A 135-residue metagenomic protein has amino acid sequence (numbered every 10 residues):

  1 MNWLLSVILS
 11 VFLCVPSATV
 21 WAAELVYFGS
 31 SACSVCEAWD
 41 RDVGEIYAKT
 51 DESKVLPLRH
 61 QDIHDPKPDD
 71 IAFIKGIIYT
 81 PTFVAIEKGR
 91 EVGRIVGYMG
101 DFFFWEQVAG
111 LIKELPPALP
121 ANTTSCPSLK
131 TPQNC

Functional and structural regions predicted by a protein language model:
L5-P16: Bacterial N-terminal signal peptides
S17-A22: Sec/Tat signal peptide C-region and signal peptidase I cleavage site
E24, G29-V35, Y79: Short pre-active-site segment immediately N-terminal to redox-active cysteine/selenocysteine motifs in thiol-based
F28-S30, D51-P68: Thiol-based oxidoreductase modules, predominantly thioredoxin-like and allied folds used for disulfide exchange
S31-V35, I63-P66, R90-E91, D101: Solvent-exposed loop/turn segments at secondary-structure junctions within structured extracellular/periplasmic domains
C36-E52: Typically the conserved alpha-helix immediately C-terminal to a functionally engaged Cys/Sec in thioredoxin-like
Y79-R94: A short, hydrophobic beta-strand/beta-hairpin element that forms part of a small beta-sheet core
G100-C135: Thiol-/selenol-based redox modules, centered on thioredoxin-like and closely related oxidoreductase domains
